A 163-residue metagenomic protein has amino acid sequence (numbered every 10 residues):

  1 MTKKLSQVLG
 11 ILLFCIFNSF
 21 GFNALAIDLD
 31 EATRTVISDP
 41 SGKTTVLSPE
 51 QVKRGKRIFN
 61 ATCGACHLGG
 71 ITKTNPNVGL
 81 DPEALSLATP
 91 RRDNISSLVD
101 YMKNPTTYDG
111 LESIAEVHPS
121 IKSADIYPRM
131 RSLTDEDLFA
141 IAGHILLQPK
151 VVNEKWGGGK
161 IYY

Functional and structural regions predicted by a protein language model:
M1-G10: Bacterial N-terminal signal peptides that target proteins for export
C15-N23: C-terminal segment of classical bacterial N-terminal signal peptides
I27-I58: Electrostatic cytochrome c docking/interface patches
E50, R54, I58, D93-S97 (+1 more regions): Extracytoplasmic/secreted proteins, especially bacterial periplasmic and envelope-associated proteins
G55, F59-G70, I141-I145: The canonical Cys-X-X-Cys-His
L68-Y101, Y127-R129: Gly/Gly-Pro-rich "capping" loops immediately C-terminal to redox-active cysteine motifs in periplasmic/lumenal
D100-Y101, K122-G159: C-terminal capping alpha-helices of c-type cytochrome domains
P105-A115, V152: Substrate-binding/catalytic groove segments of enzymes that remodel or degrade extracellular structural polymers
